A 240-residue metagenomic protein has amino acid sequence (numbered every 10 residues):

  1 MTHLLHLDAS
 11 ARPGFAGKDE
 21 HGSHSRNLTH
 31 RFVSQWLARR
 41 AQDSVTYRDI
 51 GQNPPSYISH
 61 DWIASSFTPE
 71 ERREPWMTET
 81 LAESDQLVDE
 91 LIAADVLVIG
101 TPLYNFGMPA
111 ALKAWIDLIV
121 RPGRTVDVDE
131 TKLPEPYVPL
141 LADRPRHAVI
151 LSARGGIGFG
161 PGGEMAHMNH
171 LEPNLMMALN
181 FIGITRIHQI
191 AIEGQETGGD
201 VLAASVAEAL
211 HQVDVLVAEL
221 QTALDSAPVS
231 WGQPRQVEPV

Functional and structural regions predicted by a protein language model:
M1-L97, T101, F106-I116, R124 (+1 more regions): N-terminal beta1-alpha1-beta2 submodule of the flavodoxin-like/Rossmannoid cofactor-binding fold
H3, S44, R146-H147, R186: Residues at the starts of beta-strands that form the adenosine-phosphate
A11-K18, G160-V240: Glycine-rich phosphate/pyrophosphate-binding loop and the adjoining helix
R40-Q42, D143, I184: Short, well-ordered coil/turn elements that cap or connect secondary structure elements
E79-P173: Helix-loop-strand module that forms the ligand-binding subsite of alpha/beta enzymes
